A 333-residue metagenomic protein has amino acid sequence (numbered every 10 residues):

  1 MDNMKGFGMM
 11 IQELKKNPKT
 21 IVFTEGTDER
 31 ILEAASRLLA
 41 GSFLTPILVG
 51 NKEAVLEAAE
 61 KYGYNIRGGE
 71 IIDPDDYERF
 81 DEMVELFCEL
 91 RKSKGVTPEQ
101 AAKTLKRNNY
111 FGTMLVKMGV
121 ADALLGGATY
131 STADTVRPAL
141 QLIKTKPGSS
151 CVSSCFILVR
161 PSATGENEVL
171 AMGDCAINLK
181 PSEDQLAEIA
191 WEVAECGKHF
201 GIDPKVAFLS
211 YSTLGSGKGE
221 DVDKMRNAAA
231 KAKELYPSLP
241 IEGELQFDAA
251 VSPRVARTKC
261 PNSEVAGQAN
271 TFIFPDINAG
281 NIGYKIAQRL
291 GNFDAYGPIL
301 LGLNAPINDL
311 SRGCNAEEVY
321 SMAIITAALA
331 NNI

Functional and structural regions predicted by a protein language model:
D2-A266, T271-I333: Anion-binding alpha/beta catalytic cores of soluble intermediary-metabolism enzymes, centered on
